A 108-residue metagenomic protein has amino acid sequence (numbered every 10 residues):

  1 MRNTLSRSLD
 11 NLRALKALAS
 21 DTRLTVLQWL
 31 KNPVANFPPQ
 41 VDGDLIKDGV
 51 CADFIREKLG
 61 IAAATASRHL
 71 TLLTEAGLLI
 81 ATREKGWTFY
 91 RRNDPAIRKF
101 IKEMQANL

Functional and structural regions predicted by a protein language model:
M1-W29, E75-L78: N-terminal leader segment of winged-helix/HTH proteins
K16, T22-A62, T88-P95: N-terminal helix-turn-helix DNA-binding core of bacterial DNA-binding proteins
A63-A64, A81: The DNA-contacting recognition helix of HTH DNA-binding domains and analogous helical DNA-recognition elements
L70-T71: Short, hydrophobic-biased segments on the C-terminal half of alpha helices that form "recognition helices"
E75-E84, R91: Beta-hairpin "wing" of winged helix-turn-helix
A96-F100: Short, charged/polar, Gly/Pro-enriched secondary-structure boundary elements
E103-M104: Residue-level signal for well-ordered alpha-helical positions
